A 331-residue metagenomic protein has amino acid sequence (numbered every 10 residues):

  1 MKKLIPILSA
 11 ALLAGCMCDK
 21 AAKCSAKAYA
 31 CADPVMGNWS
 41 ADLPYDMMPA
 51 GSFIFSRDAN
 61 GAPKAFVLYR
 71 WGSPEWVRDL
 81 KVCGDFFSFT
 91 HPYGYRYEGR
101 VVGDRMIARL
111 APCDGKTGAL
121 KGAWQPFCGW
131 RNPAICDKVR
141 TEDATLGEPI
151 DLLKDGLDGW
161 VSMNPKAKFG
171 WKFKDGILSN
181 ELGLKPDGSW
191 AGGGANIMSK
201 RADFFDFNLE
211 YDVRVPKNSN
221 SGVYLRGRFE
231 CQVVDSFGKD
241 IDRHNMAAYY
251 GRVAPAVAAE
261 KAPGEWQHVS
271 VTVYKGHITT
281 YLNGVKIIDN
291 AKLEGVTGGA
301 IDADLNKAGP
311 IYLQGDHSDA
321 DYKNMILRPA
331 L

Functional and structural regions predicted by a protein language model:
K2-I7: Sec-dependent signal peptide recognition, specifically the positively charged N-region followed immediately by
A10-A11: Short, linear, compositionally biased motifs with a strong N-terminal bias
A14-G15: C-terminal motif of bacterial Sec signal peptides marking the signal peptidase cleavage site
D19-Y29, D33-N38, L43-L331: Carbohydrate-interacting regions of secretory-pathway proteins
